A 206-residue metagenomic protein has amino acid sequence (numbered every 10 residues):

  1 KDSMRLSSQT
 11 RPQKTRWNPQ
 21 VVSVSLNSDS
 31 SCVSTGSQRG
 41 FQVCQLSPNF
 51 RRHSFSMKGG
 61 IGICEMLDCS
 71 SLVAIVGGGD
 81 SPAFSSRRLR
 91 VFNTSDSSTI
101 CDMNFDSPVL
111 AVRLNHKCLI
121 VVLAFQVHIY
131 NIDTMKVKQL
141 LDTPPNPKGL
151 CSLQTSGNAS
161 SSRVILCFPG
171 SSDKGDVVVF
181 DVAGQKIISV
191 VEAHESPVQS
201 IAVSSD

Functional and structural regions predicted by a protein language model:
S3-S7, V43-R52, S86-S98, Q126-P147 (+2 more regions): Per-blade loop-tip surfaces of WD-repeat and WD-like beta-propellers in eukaryotic adaptors/scaffolds
Q9-Q42, M57-S71, I75: Beta-strand-rich domains and repeat architectures in extracellular enzymes and scaffolds, especially beta-propellers
T15-S25, G59-E65, S107-R113, T143-V164 (+1 more regions): Canonical WD40 repeat/beta-propeller blade segments in eukaryotic WD-repeat proteins
V22, S30-S34, S70-A74, L110 (+5 more regions): Structural hallmark of WD40 beta-propellers
S30, Q38-G40, S70, S86 (+5 more regions): Surface-exposed loop/turn positions within WD40 beta-propeller blades
T35-Q38, I75-D80, V122-A124, C167-D173: Beta-strand C-termini and the immediately following turn/loop, strongest in propeller blades
N49-A83, R87-L110: Blade-loop segments of beta-propeller domains
R90, C101, P108-I120, V127-Y130: A generic, well-ordered mixed alpha/beta core segment in the N-terminal half of proteins
